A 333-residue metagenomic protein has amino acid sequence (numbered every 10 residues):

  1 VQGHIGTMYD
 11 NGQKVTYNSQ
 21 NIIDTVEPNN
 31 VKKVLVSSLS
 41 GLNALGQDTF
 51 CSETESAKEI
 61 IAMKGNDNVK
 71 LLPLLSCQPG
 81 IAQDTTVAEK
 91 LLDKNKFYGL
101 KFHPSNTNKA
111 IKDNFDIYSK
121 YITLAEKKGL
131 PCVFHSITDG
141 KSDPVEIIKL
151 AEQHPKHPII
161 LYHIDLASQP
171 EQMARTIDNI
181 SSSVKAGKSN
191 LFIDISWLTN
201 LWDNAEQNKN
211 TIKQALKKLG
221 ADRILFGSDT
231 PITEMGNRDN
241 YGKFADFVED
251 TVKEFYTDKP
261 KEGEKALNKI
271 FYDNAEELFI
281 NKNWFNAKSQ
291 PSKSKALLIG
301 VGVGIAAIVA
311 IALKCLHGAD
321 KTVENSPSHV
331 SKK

Functional and structural regions predicted by a protein language model:
V1, V36-S38, L74-S76, K101 (+3 more regions): Active-site neighborhood of phospho(di)ester-bond hydrolases with catalytic His/Asp-centered motifs
V1-K33, K218-L225, E234-I311: Mid-to-C-terminal alpha-helical segments outside catalytic/metal-binding sites
G3-H4, G12-V15, Q20-G46, V69-Q78 (+2 more regions): Divalent metal-dependent hydrolysis catalytic cores, especially in the metallo-beta-lactamase
T7-Y17, G41-S52, C77-T85, T107-N114 (+4 more regions): Acidic-and-aromatic substrate-binding clefts and catalytic sites of carbohydrate-active enzymes
Q47-G140, N190-F192, W197-N200: Active-site gating/metal-coordination segments in enzymes
K112-L225, E234: Catalytic pocket-lining loop regions of alpha/beta-barrel enzymes, especially the amidohydrolase/enolase/GH5 lineages
A125, I193, D229, L267 (+1 more regions): Conserved, mostly hydrophobic/aromatic
G318-K333: Non-Sec secretion/translocation targeting segments of pathogen effectors
